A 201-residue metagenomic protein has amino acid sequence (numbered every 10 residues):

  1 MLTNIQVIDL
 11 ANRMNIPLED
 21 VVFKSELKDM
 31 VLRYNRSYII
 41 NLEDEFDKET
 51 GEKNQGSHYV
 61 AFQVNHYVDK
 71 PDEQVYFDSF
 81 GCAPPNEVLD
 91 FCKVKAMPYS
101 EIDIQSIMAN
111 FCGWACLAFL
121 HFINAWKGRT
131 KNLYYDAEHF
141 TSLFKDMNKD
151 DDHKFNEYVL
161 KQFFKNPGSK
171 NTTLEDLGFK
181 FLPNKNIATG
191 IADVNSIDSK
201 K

Functional and structural regions predicted by a protein language model:
M1-D47, F91-K93: Conserved active-site-adjacent core of cysteine acyl-enzyme catalytic domains
N15, T50-G51, G190: Intrinsic-disorder/low-complexity loop/linker signature
P17-L27, V75-D78, N124, T173: Short, solvent-exposed coil/turn linker segments
I39-G128: Cysteine protease-like catalytic core of ubiquitin/ubiquitin-like
M97-A188: C-terminal folded domains that constitute the principal catalytic or ligand-binding module of multi-domain proteins
A192-K201: Long non-globular sequence segments
